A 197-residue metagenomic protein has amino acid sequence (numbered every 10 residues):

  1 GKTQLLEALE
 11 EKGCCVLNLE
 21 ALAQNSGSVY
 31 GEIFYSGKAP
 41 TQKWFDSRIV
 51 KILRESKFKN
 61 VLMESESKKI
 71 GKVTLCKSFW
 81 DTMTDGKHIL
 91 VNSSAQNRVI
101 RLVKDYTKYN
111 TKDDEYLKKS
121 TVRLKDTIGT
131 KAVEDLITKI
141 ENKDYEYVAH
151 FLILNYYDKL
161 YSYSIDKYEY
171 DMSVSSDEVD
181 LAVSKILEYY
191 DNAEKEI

Functional and structural regions predicted by a protein language model:
G1-E11: Glycine-rich phosphate-binding P-loop
G1-T3, G37-D46, Y109-L117: A polyampholytic, Gly/Pro-enriched intrinsically disordered region
T3, K59-V61, K87: Conserved active-site beta-strand-loop modules that form the wall/rim of enzyme catalytic pockets and either contain
Q4-L6, K38, K77-W80, N142 (+1 more regions): Generic structural signal for short, flexible, solvent-exposed coil/loop and linker residues
K12-D81: Conserved nucleotide-sensing/catalytic segment adjacent to the nucleotide-binding pocket in NTP-handling enzymes
T82-K87, N92-I197: Conserved NTP phosphate-binding and transfer environment spanning the P-loop NTPase/kinase superfamily
